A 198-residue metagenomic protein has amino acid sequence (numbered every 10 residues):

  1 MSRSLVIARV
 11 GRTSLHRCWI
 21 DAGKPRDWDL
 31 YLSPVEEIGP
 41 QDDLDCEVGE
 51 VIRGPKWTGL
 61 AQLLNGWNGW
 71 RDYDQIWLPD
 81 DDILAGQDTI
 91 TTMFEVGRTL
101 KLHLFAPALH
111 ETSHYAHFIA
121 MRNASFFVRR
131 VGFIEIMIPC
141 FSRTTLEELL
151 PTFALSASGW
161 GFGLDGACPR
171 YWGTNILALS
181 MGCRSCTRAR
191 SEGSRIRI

Functional and structural regions predicted by a protein language model:
M1-L5, R9, S14, S156-I198: C-terminal catalytic/acceptor-binding lobe
R3-S4, K24-Y31: Short loop->beta transition adjacent to catalytic acidic/histidine clusters or analogous donor-positioning motifs
I7-T13, S33-E36, D80-D81: Structural motif
R17-W19, Y31-D74: Active-site-proximal specificity loops/subdomain of glycosyltransferases
V48-G49, M121-S125, R195-R197: Short, hinge-like loop/turn segments at secondary-structure boundaries
R71-L84: Short beta-strand-to-loop acidic/aromatic patch adjacent to the donor-nucleotide binding site
Q75, G86-D165, P169-R170: Conserved catalytic core of nucleotide-sugar-dependent glycosyltransferases
